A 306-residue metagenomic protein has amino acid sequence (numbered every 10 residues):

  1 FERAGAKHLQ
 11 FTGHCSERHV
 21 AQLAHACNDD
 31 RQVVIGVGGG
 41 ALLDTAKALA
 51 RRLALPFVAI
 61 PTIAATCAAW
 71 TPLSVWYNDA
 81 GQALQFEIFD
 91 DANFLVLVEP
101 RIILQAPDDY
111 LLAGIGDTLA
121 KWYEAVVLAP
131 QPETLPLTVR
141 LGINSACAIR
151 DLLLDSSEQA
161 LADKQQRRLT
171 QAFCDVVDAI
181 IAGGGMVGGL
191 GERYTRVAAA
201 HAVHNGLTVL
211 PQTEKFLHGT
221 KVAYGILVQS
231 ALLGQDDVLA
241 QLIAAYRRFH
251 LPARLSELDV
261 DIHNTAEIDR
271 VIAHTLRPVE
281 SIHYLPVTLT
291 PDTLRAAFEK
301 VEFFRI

Functional and structural regions predicted by a protein language model:
F1-Q32, L255: ATP/NTP phosphate-donor binding region
H8-L9, V33-G36, M186-G189: Short glycine-rich or small-residue beta-strand-to-loop segments that form or flank ligand, phosphate, metal/Fe-S
D29-L49, L53-A64: A short, small-residue-rich loop immediately preceding and capping a beta-strand
Q32-I35, P56-V58, F94-V96, C174 (+1 more regions): Structural motif
R52-I143: A glycine/threonine-rich phosphate-anchoring loop and its flanking beta-alpha core in nucleotide/phosphate-binding
L135-R248: Active-site segments that bind and position negatively charged phosphate/pyrophosphate groups
Q235-I306: C-terminal charged capping/lid subdomain of soluble metabolic enzymes
